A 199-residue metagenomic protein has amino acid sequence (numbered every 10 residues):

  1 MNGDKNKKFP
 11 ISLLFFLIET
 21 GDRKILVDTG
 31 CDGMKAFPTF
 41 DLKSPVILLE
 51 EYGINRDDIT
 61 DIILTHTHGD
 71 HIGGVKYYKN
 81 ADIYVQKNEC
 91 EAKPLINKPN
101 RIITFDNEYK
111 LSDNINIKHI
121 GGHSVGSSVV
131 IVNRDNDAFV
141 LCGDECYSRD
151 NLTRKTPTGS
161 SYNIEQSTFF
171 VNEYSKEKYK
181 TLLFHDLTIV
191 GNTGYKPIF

Functional and structural regions predicted by a protein language model:
M1-I47, V129-G143: Conserved beta-strand hairpin/beta-sheet module of binuclear metal-dependent hydrolase folds, prominently
M1-K7, Y109, V130, L183 (+1 more regions): Basic, amphipathic N-terminal segments that precede the first structured/catalytic domain
T29-D32, T67, N88-E89, G122-S124 (+2 more regions): Active-site metal-binding loops of divalent metal-dependent hydrolases
K35-A36, K93, S148-L152: Short acidic/His/Gly/Ser-rich catalytic and metal-binding motifs that mark active-site loops of diverse hydrolases
K43-I54, D58, Y77, D82-S124 (+3 more regions): Metallo-beta-lactamase
I59-D70: Metallo-beta-lactamase
H71-Y77: A short acidic, amphipathic alpha-helical/loop segment
A138-F199: Cap/insert and terminal regions of metallo-dependent hydrolase folds
